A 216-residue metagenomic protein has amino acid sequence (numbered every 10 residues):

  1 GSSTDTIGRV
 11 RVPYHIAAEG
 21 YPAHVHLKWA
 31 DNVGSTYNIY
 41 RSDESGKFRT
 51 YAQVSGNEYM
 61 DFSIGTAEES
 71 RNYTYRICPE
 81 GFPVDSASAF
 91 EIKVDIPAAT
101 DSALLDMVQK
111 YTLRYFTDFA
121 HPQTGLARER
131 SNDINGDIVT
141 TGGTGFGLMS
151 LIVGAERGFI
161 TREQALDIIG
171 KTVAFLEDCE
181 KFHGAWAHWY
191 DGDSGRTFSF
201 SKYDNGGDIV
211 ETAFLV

Functional and structural regions predicted by a protein language model:
G1-G34, E69, F82-A99: Pro/Thr/Ser/Gly-rich low-complexity, intrinsically disordered linker/stalk tracts
T36-N72, F82-S88: Recognizes extended acidic, P/S/T-rich segments that occur within or adjacent to Ig-like beta-sandwich modules
P97-V139, H183-A185, W189-Y190: Low-complexity, Ser/Thr/Pro/Gly-enriched N-terminal "stalk/linker" regions
A99-D101, G145-I160, F175, F214-V216: Well-ordered alpha-helical scaffold segments within catalytic/enzyme domains
L104-F116, I160-E177: Extended, well-ordered alpha-helical scaffold segments
R128-T144, T197-T212: Solvent-exposed loop and edge beta-strand segments that line ligand/cofactor-binding and catalytic clefts
F175-V216: Extended ligand-binding groove/face enriched in aromatic
